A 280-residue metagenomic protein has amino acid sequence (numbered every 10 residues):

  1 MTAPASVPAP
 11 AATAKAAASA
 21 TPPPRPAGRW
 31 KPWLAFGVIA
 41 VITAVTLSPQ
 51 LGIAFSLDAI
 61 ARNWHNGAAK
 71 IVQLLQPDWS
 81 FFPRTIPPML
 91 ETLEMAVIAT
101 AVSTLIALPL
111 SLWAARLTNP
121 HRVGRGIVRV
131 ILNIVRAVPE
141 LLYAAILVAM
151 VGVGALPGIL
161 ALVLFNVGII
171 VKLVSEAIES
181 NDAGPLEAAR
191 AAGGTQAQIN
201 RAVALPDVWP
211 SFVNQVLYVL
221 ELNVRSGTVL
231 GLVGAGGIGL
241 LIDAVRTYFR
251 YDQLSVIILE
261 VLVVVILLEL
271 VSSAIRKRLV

Functional and structural regions predicted by a protein language model:
M1-A101, L108, W113, L117 (+1 more regions): N-terminal, non-cleaved signal-anchor transmembrane helix
I86-E94, V128-V135, L217, E221 (+1 more regions): Alpha-helical membrane-interface segments at transmembrane helix boundaries
P87, E91, M95, P139-I169 (+1 more regions): Loop-to-helix entry region at the N-terminal start of transmembrane alpha-helices in multi-pass membrane transporters
T100-L108, L112, R116, L141 (+6 more regions): Hydrophobic positions within alpha-helical transmembrane segments of bacterial inner-membrane proteins
L110-L147, L173-E176: Cytoplasmic-entry segments and transmembrane alpha-helices of multi-pass inner-membrane transporters
A149, N223-V261, V280: Glycine-rich helix-loop "coupling/hinge" segments at transmembrane-helix boundaries in multipass transporters
A155-A204, P210-V219, L270: Membrane-cytosol interface at the C-terminal ends of specific transmembrane alpha-helices in multi-pass membrane
N214-L217, S255-V280: C-terminal transmembrane helix and the adjacent membrane-cytosol boundary/short C-terminal tail of inner/organellar
